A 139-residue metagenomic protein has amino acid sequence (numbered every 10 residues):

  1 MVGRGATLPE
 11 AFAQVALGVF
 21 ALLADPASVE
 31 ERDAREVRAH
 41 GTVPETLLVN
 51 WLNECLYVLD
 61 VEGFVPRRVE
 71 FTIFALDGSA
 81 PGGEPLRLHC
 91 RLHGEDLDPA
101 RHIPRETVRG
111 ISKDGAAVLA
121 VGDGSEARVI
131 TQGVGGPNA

Functional and structural regions predicted by a protein language model:
M1-A139: Intrinsically disordered, low-complexity regions
